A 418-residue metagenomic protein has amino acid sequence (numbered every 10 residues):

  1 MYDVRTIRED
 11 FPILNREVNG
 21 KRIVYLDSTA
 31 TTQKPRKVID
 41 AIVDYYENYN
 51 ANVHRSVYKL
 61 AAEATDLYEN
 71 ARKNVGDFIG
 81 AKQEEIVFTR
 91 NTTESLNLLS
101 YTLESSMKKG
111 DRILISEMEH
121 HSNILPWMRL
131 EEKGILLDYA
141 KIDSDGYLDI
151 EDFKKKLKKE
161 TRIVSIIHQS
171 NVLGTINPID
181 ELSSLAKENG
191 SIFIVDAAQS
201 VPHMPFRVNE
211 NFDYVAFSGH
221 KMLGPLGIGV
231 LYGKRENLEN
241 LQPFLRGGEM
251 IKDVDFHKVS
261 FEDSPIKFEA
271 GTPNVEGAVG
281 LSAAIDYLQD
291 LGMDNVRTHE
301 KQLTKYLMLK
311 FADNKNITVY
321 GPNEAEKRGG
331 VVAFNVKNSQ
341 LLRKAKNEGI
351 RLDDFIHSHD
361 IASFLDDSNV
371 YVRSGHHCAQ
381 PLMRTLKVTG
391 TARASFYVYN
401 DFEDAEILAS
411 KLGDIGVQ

Functional and structural regions predicted by a protein language model:
M1-Q418: Pyridoxal 5′-phosphate
